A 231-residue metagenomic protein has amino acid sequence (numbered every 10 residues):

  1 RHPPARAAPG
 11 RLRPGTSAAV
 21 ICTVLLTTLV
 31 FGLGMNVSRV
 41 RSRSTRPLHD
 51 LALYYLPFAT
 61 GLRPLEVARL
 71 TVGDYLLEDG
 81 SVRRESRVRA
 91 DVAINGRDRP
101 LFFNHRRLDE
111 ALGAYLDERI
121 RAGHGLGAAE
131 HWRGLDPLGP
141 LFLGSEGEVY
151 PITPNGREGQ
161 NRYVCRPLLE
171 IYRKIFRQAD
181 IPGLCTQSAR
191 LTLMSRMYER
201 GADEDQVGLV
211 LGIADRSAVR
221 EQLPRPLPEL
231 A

Functional and structural regions predicted by a protein language model:
R1-L12, A19-V20, G61-L65, G113-L126 (+2 more regions): N-terminal DNA-binding recognition helix of tyrosine site-specific recombinases/integrases
R1-L33, E148, P154-G156: Flexible interdomain linker/hinge and immediately adjacent N-terminus of the catalytic tyrosine-recombinase domain
G32-T60, P64, R190: Basic, Lys/Arg- and aromatic-enriched nucleic-acid-binding interface segment
P57-V82, D205-L209: Short, charged phosphate-coordinating catalytic segments
R69-D109, I120, G125-H131: Conserved tyrosine-mediated DNA breakage-rejoining catalytic core shared by Y-recombinases
H105-I181: Active-site/catalytic core of tyrosine-dependent DNA strand-transfer enzymes
Q160-N161, R166-L209, I213, P228: Short, basic (Lys/Arg/His-rich) helix/loop patches that form interaction surfaces in the mid-to-C-terminal regions
L211-A231: Catalytic-site neighborhood detector that most strongly recognizes the C-terminal catalytic loop/helix of tyrosine
